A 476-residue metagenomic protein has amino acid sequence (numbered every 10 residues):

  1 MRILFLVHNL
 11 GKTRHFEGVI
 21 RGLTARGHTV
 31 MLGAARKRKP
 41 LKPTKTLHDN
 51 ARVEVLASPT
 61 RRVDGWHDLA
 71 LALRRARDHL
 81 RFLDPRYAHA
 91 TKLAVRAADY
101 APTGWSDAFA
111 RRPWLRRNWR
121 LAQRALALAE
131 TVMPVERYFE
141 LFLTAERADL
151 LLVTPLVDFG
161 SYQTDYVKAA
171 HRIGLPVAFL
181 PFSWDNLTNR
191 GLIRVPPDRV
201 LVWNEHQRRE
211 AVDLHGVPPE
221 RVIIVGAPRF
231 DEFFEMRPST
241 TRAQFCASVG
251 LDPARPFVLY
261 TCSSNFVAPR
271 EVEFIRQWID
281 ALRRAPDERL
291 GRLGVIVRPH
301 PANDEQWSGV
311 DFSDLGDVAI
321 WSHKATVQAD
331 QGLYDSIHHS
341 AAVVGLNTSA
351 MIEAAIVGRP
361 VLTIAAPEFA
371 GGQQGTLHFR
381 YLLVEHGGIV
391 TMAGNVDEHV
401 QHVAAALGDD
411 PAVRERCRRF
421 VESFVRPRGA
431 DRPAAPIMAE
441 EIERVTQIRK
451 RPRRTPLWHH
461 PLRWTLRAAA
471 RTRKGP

Functional and structural regions predicted by a protein language model:
R2-I3, E140-G160, A341-G345: Short N-terminal targeting/anchoring amphipathic segment
F5-E17, K39, L156-G160, V267-R270: A short, glycine/small-residue-rich beta-strand->loop->alpha-helix junction that serves as a flexible
A25-E140, T144-A145, R467-P476: Conserved N-terminal ligand/cofactor-binding loop architecture of enzyme catalytic domains
A51-E54, L126-R137, L150, T154-S161 (+2 more regions): Active-site-proximal region of nucleotide-activated glycan assembly enzymes, centered on histidine/acidic-rich loops
T144, A302-I352, V357: Donor nucleotide-activated moiety binding/catalytic core segment of transferases that use nucleotide-activated donors
R194-P197, V217-P219, I224, N347-P427: Catalytic binding pocket for nucleotide-activated donors in carbohydrate/polymer assembly enzymes
F230-H323: Conserved catalytic-core segment of nucleotide-activated headgroup transferases in glycan assembly
P238, R255, C262-F266, L293 (+1 more regions): C-terminal amphipathic helix plus adjacent low-complexity, charged tail appended to glycosyltransferase catalytic
